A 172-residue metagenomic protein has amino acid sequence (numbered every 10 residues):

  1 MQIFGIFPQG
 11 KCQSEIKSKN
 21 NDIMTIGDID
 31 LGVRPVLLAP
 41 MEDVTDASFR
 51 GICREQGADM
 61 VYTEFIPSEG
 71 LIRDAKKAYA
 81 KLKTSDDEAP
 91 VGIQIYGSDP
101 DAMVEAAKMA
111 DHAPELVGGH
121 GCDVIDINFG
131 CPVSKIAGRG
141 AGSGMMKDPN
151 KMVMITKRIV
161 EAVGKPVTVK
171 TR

Functional and structural regions predicted by a protein language model:
Q2-F4, Q13, K17-R172: Flavin-dependent oxidoreductase catalytic cores
